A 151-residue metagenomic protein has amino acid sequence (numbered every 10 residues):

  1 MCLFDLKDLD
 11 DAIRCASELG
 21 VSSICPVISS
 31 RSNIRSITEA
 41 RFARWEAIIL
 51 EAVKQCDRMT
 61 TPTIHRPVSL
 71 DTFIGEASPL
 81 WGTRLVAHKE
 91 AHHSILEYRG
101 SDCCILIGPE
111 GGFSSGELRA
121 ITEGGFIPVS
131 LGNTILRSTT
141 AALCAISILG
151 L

Functional and structural regions predicted by a protein language model:
M1-T83: RNA substrate-binding interface of SAM-dependent RNA methyltransferases
L3, P67, H88-E90, P109-E110 (+1 more regions): Fold-independent oxyanion-binding glycine-rich loops and adjacent beta-strand/coil segments at enzyme active sites
D8, S69, G112, T140-A141: Residue-level recognition of oxygen-bearing side chains
C15-L19, R41-F42, S101, A120-E123 (+1 more regions): Short, solvent-exposed amphipathic alpha-helical segments in soluble enzyme and RNA/protein-processing domains
N33-I34, S94, S138, A145: Generic structural signal for helix capping and beta-alpha/helix-loop junctions
V68-G75, H92-S94, I135-L136: A short acidic, often aromatic-flanked loop/helix-cap motif at beta-alpha or helix-coil junctions that lines enzyme
A77-R119, F126-V129: Active-site/ligand-binding-proximal alpha/beta "capping" segment
S115-L151: Structured adenosyl-cofactor binding patch, chiefly the S-adenosyl-L-methionine
